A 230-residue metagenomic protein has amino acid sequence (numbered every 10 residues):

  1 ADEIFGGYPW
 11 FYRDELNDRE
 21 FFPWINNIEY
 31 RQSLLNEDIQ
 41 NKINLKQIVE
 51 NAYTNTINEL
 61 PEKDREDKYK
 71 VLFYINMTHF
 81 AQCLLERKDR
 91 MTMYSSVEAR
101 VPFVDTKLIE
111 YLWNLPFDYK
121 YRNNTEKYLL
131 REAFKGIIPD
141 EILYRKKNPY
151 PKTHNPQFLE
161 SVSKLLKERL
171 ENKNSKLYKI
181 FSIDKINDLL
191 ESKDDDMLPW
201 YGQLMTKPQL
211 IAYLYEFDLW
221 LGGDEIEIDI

Functional and structural regions predicted by a protein language model:
A1-D2, E86: Residue-level micro-sites within transmembrane alpha helices that shape and flank functional polar/acidic positions
D2-E29: A mobile, often basic/glycine-rich helix-loop segment that functions as the active-site lid/recognition loop
E20-I230: Adenosyl-5′-phosphate
